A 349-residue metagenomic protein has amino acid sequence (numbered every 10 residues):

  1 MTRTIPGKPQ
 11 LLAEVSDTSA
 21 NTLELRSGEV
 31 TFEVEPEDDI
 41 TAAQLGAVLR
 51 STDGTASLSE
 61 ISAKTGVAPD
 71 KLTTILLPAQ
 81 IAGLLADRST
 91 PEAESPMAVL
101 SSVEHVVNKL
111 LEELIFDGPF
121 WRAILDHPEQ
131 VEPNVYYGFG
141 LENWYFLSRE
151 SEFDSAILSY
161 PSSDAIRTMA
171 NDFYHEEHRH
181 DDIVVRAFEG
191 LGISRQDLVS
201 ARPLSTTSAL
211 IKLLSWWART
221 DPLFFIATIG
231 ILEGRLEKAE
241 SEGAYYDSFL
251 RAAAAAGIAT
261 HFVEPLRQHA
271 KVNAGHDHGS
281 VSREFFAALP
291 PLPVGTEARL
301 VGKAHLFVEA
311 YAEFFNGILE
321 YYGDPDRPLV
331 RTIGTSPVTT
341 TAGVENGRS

Functional and structural regions predicted by a protein language model:
M1-L49: Acidic, low-complexity/disordered tracts enriched in E/D and polar residues
P36-L111: Long, charge-rich, low-complexity alpha-helical segments
T41, G234, A239-K303: An amphipathic alpha-helical core segment
S102-E112, H175-E264: Active-site-proximal alpha-helical scaffolds that flank and shape metal-associated catalytic sites
A123-E132, E150-T168, R251-A256: Helix-loop segments that flank and shape redox-cofactor active sites
Q130-Y160, W216, F224-A244, A312-F315: Alpha-helical bundle segments that constitute or directly flank the non-heme di-iron/ferroxidase center
G140-E150, A170-L191, E233-E240, L266-G279 (+1 more regions): Alpha-helical transition-metal enzyme core signature, strongest for iron centers
S280-S349: Acidic, carboxylate-rich catalytic segments that either coordinate divalent cations
